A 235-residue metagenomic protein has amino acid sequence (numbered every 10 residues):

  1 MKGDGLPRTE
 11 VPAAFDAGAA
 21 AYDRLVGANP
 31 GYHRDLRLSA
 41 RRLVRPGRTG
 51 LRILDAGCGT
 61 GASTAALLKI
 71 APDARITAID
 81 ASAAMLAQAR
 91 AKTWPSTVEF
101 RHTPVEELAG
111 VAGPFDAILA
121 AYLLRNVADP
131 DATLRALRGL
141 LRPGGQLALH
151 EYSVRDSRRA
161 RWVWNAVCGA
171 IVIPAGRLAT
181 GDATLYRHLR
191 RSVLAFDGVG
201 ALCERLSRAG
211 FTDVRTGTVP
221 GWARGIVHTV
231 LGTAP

Functional and structural regions predicted by a protein language model:
M1-G47, A62-A66, Q88, R187: Conserved class I S-adenosyl-L-methionine
V26, S153-S207, T218: C-terminal alpha-helical "lid/dimerization" subdomain adjacent to the S-adenosyl-L-methionine
R52-A56, T60-L108: Class I SAM-dependent methyltransferase SAM/SAH-binding core
E106-I118: A short acidic, Gly/Pro-enriched loop at the edge of an enzyme's catalytic core that lines a small-molecule cofactor
D116-P130: A short SAM/SAH-binding and catalytic strip from SAM-dependent methyltransferases
D131-P143: A short glycine-rich, Lys/Arg-flanked "PGG" loop and its adjoining helix->strand segment in the class I
G145-Y152: Conserved beta-strand signature within the Rossmann-like core of class I S-adenosyl-L-methionine
A209-T212, T218-P235: Core SAM-dependent methyltransferase catalytic element
